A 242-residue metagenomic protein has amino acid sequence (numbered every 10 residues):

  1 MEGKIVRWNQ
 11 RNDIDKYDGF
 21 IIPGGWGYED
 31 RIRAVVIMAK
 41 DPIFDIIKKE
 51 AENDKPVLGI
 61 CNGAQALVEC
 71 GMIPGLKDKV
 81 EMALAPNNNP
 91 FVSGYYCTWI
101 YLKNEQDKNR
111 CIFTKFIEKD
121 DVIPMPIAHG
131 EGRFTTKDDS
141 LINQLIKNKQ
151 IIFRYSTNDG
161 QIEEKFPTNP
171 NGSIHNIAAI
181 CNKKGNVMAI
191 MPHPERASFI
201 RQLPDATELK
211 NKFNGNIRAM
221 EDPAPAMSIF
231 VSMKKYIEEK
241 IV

Functional and structural regions predicted by a protein language model:
M1-G59, Q65-K77: Flexible gly/pro-rich beta->alpha loop and the following alpha-helix that scaffold active-site loops
N9-R11, D15-Y17, F44, K48-E52 (+1 more regions): Amide-donor transfer/coupling interface in amidating biosynthetic enzymes
C61-N62, H129: Conserved structural-core and active-site-/substrate-pathway-adjacent residues in large, well-folded domains of enzymes
